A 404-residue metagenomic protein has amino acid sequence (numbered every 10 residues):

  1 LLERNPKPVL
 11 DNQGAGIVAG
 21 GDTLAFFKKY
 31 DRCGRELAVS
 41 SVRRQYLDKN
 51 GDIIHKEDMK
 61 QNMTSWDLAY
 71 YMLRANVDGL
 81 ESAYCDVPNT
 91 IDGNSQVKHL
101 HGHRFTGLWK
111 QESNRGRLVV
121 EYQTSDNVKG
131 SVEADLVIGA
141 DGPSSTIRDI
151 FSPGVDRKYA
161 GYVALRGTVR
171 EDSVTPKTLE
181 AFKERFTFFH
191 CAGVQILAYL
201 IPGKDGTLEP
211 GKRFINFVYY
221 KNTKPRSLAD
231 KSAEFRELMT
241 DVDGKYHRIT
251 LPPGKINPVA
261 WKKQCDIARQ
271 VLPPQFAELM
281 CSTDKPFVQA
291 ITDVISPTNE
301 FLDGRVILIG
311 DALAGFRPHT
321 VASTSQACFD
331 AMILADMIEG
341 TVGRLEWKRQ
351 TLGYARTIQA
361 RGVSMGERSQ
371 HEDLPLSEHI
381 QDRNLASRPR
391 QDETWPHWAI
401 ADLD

Functional and structural regions predicted by a protein language model:
L1: N-terminal Rossmann-like FAD-binding beta1-loop-alpha1 element of flavoenzymes
P6, S144, A314: Short, glycine/acidic-enriched loop or turn micro-motifs at the edges of active sites
P6-K98: Active-site-adjacent segment of FAD-dependent monooxygenases/related oxidoreductases
S41, A134-D135, D303: Short, well-ordered alpha-helix to beta-strand connector turns
A75, G79-A268: Conserved FAD-binding catalytic core of PHBH/FMO-like flavoproteins
V242, V259-W261, L272-V288: A short coil-to-beta-strand element that immediately follows conserved catalytic motifs
P274-A277, K285, P318-D404: C-terminal helical "tail/cap" subdomain of flavin- and related membrane-associated enzymes
F287-P318: FAD-binding beta-loop-beta segment adjacent to the flavin cofactor pocket
